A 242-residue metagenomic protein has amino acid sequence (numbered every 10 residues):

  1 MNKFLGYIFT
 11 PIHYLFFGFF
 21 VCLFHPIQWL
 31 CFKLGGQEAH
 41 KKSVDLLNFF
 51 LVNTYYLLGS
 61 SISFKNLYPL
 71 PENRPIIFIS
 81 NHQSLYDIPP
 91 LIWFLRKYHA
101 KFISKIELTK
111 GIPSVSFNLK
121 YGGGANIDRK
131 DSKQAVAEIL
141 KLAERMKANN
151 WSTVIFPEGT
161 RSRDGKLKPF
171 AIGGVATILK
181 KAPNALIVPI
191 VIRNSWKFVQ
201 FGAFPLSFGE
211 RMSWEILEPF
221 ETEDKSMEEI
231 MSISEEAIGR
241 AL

Functional and structural regions predicted by a protein language model:
M1-S63, F117-N118: A transmembrane-helix-recognition feature enriched in membrane-embedded lipid enzymes and envelope glyco-/phospholipid
V21, H25-W29, K33, H40-S43 (+1 more regions): Catalytic core of membrane glycerolipid acyltransferases/transacylases, capturing the structured, soluble-facing
L58-K65, V136, K197: Short gly/ser/thr-rich secondary-structure transition/capping motifs
F64, A125-D128, T222: Short acidic-hydrophobic, aromatic-tinged amphipathic segments that line or gate anion-handling sites
P75-I77, N150-F156, L186: Residue-level preference for the first positions of well-ordered beta-strands
S114-S116, V154, R163-E228: A cross-family acyltransferase "interaction/gating" segment
A135, L142-A143, E158-R163: Soluble extracytoplasmic domains of inner/organellar membrane proteins
D224-L242: A cross-taxonomic marker for long C-terminal extensions/tails that follow the last structured domain
